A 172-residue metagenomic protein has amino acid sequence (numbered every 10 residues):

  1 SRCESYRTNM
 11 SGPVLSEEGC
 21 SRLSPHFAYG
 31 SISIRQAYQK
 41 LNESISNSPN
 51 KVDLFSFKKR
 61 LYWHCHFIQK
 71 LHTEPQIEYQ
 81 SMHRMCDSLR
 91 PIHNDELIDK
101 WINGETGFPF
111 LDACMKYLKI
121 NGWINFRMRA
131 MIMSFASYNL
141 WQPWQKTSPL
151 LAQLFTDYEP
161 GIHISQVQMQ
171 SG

Functional and structural regions predicted by a protein language model:
R2-A130, Q170: Gly/Thr-rich phosphate-binding loop signature of adenosyl cofactor/nucleotide-binding cores
A28, Y138-L140: Alpha-helix C-terminal capping/termination sites
F57, T147-L150: Extended, well-ordered alpha-helical scaffold segments
C86-P91, L150-G172: C-terminal, helix-dominated tail/subdomain
I120, F135-Y138: Extended, compositionally biased non-globular segments
R129, M133-S134, Q142: Conserved kinase catalytic-core segment
L140-K146: Short glycine/threonine-rich loop-to-helix capping motif typified by GTGT followed within a few residues by an Asp-Pro
